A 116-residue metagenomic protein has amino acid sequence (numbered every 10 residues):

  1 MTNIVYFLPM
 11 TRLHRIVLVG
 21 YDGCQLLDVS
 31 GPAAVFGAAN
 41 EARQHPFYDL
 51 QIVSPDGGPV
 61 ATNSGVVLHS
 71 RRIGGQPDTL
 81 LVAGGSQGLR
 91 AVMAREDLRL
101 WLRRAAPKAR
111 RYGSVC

Functional and structural regions predicted by a protein language model:
M1-Y112: Extended, subdomain-level signal for the structured scaffold at the beginning of enzyme domains
C116: Aromatic-residue-lined binding/catalytic grooves and analogous aromatic/hydrophobic interfacial grooves in multimeric
